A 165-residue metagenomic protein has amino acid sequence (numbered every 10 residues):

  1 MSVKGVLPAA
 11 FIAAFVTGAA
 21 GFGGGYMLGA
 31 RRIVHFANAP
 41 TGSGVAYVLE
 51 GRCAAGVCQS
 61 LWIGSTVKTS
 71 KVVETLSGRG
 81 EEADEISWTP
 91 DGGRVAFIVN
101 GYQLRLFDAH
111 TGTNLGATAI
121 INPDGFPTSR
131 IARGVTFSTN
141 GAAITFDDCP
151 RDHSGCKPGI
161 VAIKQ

Functional and structural regions predicted by a protein language model:
S2-Q165: Sequence signature of WD/YWTD-type beta-propeller architectures
